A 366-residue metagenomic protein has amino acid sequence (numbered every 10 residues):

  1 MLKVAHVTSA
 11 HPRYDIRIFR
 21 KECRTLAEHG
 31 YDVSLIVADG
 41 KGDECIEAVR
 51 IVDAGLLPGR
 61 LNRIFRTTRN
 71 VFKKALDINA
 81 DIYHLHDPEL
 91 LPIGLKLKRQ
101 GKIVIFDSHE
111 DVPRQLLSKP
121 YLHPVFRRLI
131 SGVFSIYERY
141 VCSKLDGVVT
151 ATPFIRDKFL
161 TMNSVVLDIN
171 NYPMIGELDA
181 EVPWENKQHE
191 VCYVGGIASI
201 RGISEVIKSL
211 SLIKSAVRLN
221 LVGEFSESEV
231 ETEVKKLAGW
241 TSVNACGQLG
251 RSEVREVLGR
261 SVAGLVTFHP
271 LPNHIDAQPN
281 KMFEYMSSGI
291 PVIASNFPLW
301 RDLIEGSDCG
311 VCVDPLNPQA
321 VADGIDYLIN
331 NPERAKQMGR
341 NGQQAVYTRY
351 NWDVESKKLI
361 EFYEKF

Functional and structural regions predicted by a protein language model:
V4-A5, V149, P183-L212, L219-V222: Conserved donor-binding/catalytic core segment of Leloir-type glycosyltransferases
R24, R69-L76, K96-R99, F106 (+3 more regions): Membrane-proximal helix-turn-helix segments that form the acceptor-binding/catalytic region of lipid-linked
G40-K41, R218-T232, G247-Q248: Glycosyltransferase donor-sugar binding loop
V52, R128-A180: Donor nucleotide-sugar binding/catalytic pocket of nucleotide-sugar-dependent glycosyltransferases
E231-L258: Nucleotide-activated donor-binding/catalytic signature segment of Leloir-type glycosyltransferases, i.e., the conserved
G264-V266, E284-S287, P291-A294: Short hydrophobic beta-strand element within catalytic cores of glycosyltransferases and related nucleotide-activated
G306-S307, V311-P318, Y327-E333: Conserved acidic donor-binding segment of nucleotide-sugar-dependent glycosyltransferases
A320, Y327, R334-T348, K358: A short, well-ordered alpha-helix in the C-terminal region of glycosyltransferases
